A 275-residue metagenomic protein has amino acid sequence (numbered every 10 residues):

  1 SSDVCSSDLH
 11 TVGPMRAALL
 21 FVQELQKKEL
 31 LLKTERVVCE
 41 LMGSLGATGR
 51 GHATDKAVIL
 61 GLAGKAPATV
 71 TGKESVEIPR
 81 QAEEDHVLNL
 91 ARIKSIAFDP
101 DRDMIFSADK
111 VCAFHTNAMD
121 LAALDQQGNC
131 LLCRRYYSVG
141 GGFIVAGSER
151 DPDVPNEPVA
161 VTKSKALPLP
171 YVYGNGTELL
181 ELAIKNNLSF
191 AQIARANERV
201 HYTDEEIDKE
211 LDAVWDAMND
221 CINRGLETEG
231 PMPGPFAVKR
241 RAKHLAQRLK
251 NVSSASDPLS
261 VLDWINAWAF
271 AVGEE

Functional and structural regions predicted by a protein language model:
S1, E35-L41, A194-R195: Short acidic (Asp/Glu) and glycine-rich catalytic loops that position anionic groups and cofactors
D3-S6: Short, small-residue-biased leader/transition segments that mark boundaries at the very start of proteins
T11-K27: Alpha-helical support elements that line or immediately flank enzyme active sites and cofactor-binding pockets
V22-V38, A68-V70: Phosphate-handling active-site elements
V38-F190: Beta-sandwich/jelly-roll carbohydrate-recognition scaffolds of carbohydrate-active enzymes
Y171-G225: N-terminal amphipathic, basic-rich helices that act as targeting or association modules
Y202-E275: Accessory "access/gating" subregions that flank catalytic or transport cores
